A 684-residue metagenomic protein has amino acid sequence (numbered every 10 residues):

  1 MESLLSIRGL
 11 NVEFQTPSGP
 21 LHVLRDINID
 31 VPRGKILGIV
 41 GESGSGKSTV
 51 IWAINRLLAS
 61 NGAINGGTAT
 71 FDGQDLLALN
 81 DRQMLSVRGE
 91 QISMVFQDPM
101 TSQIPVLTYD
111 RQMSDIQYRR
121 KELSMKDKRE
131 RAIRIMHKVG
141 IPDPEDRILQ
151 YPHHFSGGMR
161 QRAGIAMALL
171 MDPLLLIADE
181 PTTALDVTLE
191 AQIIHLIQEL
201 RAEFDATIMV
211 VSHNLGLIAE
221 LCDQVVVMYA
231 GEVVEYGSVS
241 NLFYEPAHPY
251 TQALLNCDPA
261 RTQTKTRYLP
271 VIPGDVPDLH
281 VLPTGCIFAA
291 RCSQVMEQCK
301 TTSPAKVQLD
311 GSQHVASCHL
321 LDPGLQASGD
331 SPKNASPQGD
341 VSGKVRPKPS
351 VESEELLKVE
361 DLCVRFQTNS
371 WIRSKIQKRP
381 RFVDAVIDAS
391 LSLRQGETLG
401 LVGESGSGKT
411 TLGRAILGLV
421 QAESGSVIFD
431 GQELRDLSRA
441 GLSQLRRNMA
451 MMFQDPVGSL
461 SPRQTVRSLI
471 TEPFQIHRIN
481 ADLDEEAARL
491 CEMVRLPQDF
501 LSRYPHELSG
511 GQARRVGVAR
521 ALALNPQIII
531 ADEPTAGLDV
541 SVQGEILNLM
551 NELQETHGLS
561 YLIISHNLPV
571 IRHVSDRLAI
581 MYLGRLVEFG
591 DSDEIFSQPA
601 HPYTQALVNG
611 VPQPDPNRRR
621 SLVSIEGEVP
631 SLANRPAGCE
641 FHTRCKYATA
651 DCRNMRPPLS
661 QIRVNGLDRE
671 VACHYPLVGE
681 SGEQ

Functional and structural regions predicted by a protein language model:
E42, R56, P181, L185-R267 (+2 more regions): P-loop NTP-binding/switch modules centered on Walker-like glycine-rich loops
A63-D75, G425-E433, L445: Conserved ABC transporter NBD signature motif
D75, D127-D146, L255, D482-D499 (+1 more regions): Conserved ABC ATPase "signature" region
L76-S93, R119, N241-P246, P277-P283 (+5 more regions): ABC ATPase NBD coupling module
Q150-F155, M159, Y504-L508, Q512: Conserved ABC ATPase signature
L170-L174, A523-Q527: A short, proline-enriched helix->beta-strand linker immediately N-terminal to the Walker B motif in ABC-type P-loop
S238-L356, T368-Q377, S592-Q684: Charged, flexible cofactor/metal-binding loops and thiol motifs
